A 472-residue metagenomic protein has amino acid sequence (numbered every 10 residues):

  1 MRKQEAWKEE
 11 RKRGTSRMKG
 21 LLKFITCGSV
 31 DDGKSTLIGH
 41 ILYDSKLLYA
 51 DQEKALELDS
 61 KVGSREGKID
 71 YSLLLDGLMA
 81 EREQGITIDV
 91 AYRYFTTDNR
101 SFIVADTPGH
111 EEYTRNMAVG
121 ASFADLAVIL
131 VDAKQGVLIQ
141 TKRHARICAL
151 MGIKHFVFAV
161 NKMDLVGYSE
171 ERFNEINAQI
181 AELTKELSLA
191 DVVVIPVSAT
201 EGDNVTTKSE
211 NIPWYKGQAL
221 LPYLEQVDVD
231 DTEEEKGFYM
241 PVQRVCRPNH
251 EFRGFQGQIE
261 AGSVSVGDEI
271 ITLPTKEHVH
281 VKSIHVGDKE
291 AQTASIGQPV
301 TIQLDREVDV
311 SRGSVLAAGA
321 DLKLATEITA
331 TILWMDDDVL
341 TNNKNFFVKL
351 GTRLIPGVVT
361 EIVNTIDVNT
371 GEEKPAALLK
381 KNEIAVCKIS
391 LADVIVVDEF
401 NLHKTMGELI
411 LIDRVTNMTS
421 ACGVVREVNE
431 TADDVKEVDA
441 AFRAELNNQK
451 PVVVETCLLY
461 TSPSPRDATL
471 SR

Functional and structural regions predicted by a protein language model:
R2-K3, W7, D434-V435: N-terminal pre-Walker A segment at the start of P-loop NTPase domains
W7, R11-R115, A124, A159 (+1 more regions): P-loop NTPase switch module centered on the Walker A-proximal segment
K23-C27, L165-Y168, R172, E182 (+2 more regions): C-terminal effector modules of nucleic-acid-centric enzymes and ribosome-associated factors
D31, L56, G85, D106 (+10 more regions): Residue-level signature of catalytic and energy-coupling elements of molecular machines, predominantly ATP/GTP-dependent
E111, F123-K142, V157, D164-E171: Conserved Switch II/interswitch segment of TRAFAC-class P-loop GTPases
A127-L130, I153-M163, T184, S188-V197: Conserved beta-strand/loop subsegment of P-loop NTPase cores
N174, A181-D338: Conserved catalytic-core segments of large NTP-driven translation/proteostasis enzymes
Y460-D467: Conserved small/polar residues in nucleotide/adenosyl-binding loops
